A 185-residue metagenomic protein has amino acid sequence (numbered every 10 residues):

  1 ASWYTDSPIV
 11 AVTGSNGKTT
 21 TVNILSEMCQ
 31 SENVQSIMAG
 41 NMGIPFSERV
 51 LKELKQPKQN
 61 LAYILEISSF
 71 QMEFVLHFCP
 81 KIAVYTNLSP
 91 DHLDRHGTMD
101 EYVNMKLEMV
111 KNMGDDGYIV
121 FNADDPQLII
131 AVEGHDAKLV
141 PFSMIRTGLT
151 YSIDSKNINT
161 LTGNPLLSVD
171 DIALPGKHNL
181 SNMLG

Functional and structural regions predicted by a protein language model:
A1-A123, Q127-D136: Phosphate-binding loop of NTP-binding sites
H96-D100, A137-G185: Adenine nucleotide phosphate-binding catalytic loops in nucleotide-utilizing enzymes
